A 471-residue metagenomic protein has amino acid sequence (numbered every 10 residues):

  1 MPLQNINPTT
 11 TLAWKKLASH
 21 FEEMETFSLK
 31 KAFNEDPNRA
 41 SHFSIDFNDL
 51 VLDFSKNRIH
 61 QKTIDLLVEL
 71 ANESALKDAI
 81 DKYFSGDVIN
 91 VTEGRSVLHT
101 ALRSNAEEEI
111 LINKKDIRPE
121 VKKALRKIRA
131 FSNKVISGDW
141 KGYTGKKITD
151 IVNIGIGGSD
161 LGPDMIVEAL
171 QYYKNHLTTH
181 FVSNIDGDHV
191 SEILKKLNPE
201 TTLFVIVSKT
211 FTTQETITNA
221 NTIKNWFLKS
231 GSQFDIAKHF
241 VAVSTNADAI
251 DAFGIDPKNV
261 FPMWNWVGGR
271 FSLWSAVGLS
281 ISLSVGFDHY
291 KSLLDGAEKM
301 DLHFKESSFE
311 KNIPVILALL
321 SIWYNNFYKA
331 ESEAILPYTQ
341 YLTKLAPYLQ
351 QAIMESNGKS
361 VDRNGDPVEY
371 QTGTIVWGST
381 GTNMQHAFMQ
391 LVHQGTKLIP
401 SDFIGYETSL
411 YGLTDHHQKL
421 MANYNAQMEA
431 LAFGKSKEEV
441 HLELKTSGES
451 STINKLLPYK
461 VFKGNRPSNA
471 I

Functional and structural regions predicted by a protein language model:
N5, T9, F21, K31 (+17 more regions): Catalytic cores of large soluble enzymes that bind and process phosphate-bearing ligands
P8-A13, H20-F33, R39-T144, L420-M421 (+3 more regions): Extended, charge-enriched "interface" segments that sit outside catalytic cores
A13-K16, E25, R39, I59-L66 (+14 more regions): General structural feature for long, well-ordered alpha-helical segments within catalytic domains of soluble enzymes
S104-I117, L170-L177, P367-E369: Gly-rich Lys/Arg/Thr-decorated short loops/hinges at beta-loop-alpha junctions or inter-strand turns that position
A130-G138, T144-S307: Glycine-rich phosphate-binding loops that contact phosphosugars or nucleotide phosphates
T149-G155, F204-T210, S332-T339, I375-V376 (+1 more regions): Short glycine-rich or small-residue beta-strand-to-loop segments that form or flank ligand, phosphate, metal/Fe-S
W226-T414, K419-N423, A430-G434, V461-R466: Active-site phosphate/pyrophosphate-binding segments
S450-R466: Generic long, charged, amphipathic alpha-helical segments
